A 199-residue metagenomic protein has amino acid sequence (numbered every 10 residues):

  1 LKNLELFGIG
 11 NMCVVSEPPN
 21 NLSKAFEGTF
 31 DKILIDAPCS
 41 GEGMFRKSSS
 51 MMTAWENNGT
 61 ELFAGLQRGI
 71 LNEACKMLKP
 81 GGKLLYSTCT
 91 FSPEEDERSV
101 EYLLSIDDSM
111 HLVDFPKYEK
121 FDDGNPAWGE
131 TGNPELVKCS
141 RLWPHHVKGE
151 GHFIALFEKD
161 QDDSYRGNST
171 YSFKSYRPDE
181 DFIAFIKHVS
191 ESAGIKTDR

Functional and structural regions predicted by a protein language model:
L1-G28: S-adenosyl-L-methionine
D31-N72, C89-D96, P126: Mobile active-site "lid"/loop adjacent to the S-adenosyl-L-methionine
I33, G82, L103, A155: Residue-level signal for inorganic ion chemistry
N58-G59, E97-K120: Conserved Class I S-adenosyl-L-methionine
L78-P80: Helix-to-beta-strand junctions that scaffold the AdoMet/dcAdoMet cofactor pocket in Class I SAM-dependent enzymes
K83-T88: Conserved beta-strand signature within the Rossmann-like core of class I S-adenosyl-L-methionine
L112-V147: Class I S-adenosyl-L-methionine
E150-F153, E158-R199: Polybasic, low-complexity RNA-engagement segments
